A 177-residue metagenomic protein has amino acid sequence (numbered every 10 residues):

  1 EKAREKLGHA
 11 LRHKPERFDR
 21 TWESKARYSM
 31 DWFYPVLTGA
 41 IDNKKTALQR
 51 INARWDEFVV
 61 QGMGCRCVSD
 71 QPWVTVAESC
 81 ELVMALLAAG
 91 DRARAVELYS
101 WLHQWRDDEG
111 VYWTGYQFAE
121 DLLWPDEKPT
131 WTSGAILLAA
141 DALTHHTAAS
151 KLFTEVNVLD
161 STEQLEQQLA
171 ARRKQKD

Functional and structural regions predicted by a protein language model:
E1-C80: Extended ligand-binding clefts on enzyme/binding-domain cores
V68-E78, M84-D177: CBM-like carbohydrate-recognition segments
